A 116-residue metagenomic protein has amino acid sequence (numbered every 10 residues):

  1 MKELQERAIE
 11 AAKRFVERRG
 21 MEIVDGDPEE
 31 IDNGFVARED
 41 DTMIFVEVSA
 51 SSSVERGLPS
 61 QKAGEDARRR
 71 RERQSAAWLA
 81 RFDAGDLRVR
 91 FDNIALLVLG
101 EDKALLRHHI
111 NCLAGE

Functional and structural regions predicted by a protein language model:
M1-G26: Acidic-basic catalytic patches of nuclease active cores, encompassing PD-(D/E)XK and other metal-cofactor nuclease
V16, N33-G57, E65, R71: Conserved catalytic cores of phosphodiester-cleaving nucleases, focusing on short active-site segments
R19, E29-N33, V89-D92: Short beta-strand or tight-loop elements that sit immediately N-terminal to catalytic metal-binding acidic residues
D25-P28, F35-R38, D83: Short secondary-structure boundary/capping segments within folded domains
R56-V89: Mid-chain, well-packed structural core segment of small domains
R81-E116: Domain-level recognition of nuclease-like catalytic cores that cleave nucleotide substrates
